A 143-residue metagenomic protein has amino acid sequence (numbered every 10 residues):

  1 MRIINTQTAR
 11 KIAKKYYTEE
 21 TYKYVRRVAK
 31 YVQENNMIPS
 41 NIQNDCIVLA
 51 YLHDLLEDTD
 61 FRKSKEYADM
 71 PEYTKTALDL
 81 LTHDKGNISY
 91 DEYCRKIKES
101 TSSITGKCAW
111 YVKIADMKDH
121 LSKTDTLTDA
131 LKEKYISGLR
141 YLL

Functional and structural regions predicted by a protein language model:
M1-L143: Active-site helical microenvironments for divalent-metal-assisted chemistry
